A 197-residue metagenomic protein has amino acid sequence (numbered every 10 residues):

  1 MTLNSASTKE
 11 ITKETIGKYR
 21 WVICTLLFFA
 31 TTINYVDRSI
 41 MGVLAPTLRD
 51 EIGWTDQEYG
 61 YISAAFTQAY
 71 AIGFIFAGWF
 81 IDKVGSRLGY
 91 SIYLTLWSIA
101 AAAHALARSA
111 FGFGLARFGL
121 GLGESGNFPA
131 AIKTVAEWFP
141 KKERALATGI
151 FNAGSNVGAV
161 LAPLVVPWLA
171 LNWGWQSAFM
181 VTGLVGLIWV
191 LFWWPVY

Functional and structural regions predicted by a protein language model:
T2-V36: Cytosolic juxtamembrane N-terminal segment immediately preceding the first transmembrane helix of multi-pass
V22-D56: Extracytoplasmic
S39, T67-I75, A159-V160: Residue-level signature of mid-helix packing/kink "hotspots" within the transmembrane helices of 12-pass Major
G53, G85, L106-G112, G123 (+1 more regions): Helix-breaking motifs and short loop linkers at transmembrane-helix boundaries and internal kinks in secondary membrane
I72-F111: Conserved MFS/SLC helix-loop-helix module at the cytosolic interface between two early adjacent transmembrane helices
A116-V157: Cytoplasmic helix-loop-helix junction between adjacent transmembrane helices in 12-TM secondary transporters
F151-Y197: Helix-loop-helix hairpin linking two adjacent transmembrane segments in secondary transporters
